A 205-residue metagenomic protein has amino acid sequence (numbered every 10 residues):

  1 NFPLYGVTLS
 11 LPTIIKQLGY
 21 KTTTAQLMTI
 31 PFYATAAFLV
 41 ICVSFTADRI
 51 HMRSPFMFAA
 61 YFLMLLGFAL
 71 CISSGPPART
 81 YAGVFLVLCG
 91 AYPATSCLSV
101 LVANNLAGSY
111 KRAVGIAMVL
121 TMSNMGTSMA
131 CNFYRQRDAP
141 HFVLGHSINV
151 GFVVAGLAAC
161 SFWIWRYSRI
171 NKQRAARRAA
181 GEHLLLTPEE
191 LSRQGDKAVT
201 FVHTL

Functional and structural regions predicted by a protein language model:
N1-F45, P55, T95, S99-V100 (+2 more regions): Extracytoplasmic gate region of multi-pass secondary transporters
F2, G6, F38, P77 (+4 more regions): Hydrophobic transmembrane alpha-helices of Major Facilitator Superfamily
G19, H51, S74-G75: Helix-breaking motifs and short loop linkers at transmembrane-helix boundaries and internal kinks in secondary membrane
T46, V102, Q136-D138: Hydrophobic alpha-helical transmembrane and interfacial-helix anchor sites in secondary transporters
S54-L70: Structural signature of the two symmetry-related core transmembrane helices
G67, A78-A103, V119-T121: Hydrophobic core of transmembrane alpha-helices in multi-pass small-molecule transporters, especially MFS/SLC-type
S109-V143, I148-F152: A late C-terminal transmembrane helix in Major Facilitator Superfamily
H141-L205: Intracellular terminal tails of multi-pass secondary transporters
